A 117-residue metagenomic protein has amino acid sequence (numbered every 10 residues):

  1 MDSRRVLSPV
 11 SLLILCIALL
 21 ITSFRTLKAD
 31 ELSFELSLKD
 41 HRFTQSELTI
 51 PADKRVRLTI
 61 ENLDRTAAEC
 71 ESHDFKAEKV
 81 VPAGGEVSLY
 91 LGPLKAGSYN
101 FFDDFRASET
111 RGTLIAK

Functional and structural regions predicted by a protein language model:
M1-L7: N-terminal secretory signal peptides that target proteins for export/translocation
S11-S23: Bacterial N-terminal signal peptides
R25-A29: Sec/Tat signal peptide C-region and signal peptidase I cleavage site
D30-E35, R42, V81-K117: Extracellular/periplasmic metallocenter environments
H41-F43, H73: Short alpha-helix capping/helix-loop boundary micro-motifs
Q45-E47, K76: Surface-exposed, proline-enriched loop/turn segments that connect beta strands in immunoglobulin-like
E47-T66, E86-L94, N100, A116: Beta-strand cores of secreted/periplasmic/IMS beta-sandwich domains, seen most often in copper-related folds
L63-A83, G112: Histidine- and aromatic-enriched segments that form or immediately flank copper-ligand environments
